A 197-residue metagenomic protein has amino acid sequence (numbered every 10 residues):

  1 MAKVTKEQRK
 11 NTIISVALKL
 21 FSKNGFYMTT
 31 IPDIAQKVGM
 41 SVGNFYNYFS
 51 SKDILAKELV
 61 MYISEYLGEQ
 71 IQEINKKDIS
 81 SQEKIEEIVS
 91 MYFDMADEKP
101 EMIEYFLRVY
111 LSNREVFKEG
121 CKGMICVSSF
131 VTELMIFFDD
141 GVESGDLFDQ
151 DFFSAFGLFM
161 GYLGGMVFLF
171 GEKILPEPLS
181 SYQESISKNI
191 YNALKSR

Functional and structural regions predicted by a protein language model:
M1-Q8: N-terminal intrinsically disordered/low-complexity leader segments
R9-L18, I34, L59-I63, L67 (+1 more regions): Generic hydrophobic, amphipathic alpha-helix propensity
T12, L20-I54, E58: Helix-turn-helix
E58, Q72-K99, A155-F159: Hydrophobic alpha-helical connector segments
E65-G68, Q72, F117-S144, F153-G157: Amphipathic alpha-helical packing segments from all-alpha helical-bundle domains
I74, S90-D97, L107-S112, N189-L194: Helix-loop "lid/cap" segments that line or gate small-molecule binding pockets
A96-F117, F168, E172: Amphipathic alpha-helical segments used for helix-helix packing
L107-R108, V142-K188: Hydrophobic/aromatic-rich alpha-helical bundle segments in the mid-to-C-terminal region
